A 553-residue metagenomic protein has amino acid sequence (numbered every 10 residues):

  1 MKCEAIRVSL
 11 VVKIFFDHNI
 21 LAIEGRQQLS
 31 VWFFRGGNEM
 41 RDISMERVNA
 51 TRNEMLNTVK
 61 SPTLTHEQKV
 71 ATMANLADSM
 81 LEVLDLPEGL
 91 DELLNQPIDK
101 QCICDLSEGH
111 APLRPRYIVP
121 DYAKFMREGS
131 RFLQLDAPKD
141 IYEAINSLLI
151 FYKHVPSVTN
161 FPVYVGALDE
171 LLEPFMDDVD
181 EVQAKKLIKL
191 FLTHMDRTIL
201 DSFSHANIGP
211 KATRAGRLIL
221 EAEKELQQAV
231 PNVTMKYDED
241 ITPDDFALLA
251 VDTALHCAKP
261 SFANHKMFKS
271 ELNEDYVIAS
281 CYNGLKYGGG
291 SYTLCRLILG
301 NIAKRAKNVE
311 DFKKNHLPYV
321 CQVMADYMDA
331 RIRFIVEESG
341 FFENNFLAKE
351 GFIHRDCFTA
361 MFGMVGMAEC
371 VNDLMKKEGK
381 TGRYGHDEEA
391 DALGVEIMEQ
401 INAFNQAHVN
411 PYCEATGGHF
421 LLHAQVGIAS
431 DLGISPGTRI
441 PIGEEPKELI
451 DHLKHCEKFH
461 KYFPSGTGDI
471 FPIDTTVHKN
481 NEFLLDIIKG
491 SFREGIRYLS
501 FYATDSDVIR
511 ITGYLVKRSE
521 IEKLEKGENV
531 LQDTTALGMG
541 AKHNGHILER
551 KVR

Functional and structural regions predicted by a protein language model:
D17-N19: Intrinsic-disorder-associated, low-complexity terminal segments enriched in Asp/Asn/His/Tyr and depleted of Lys/Arg
R41-D356, K377, R383-D387, Q400-R553: Conserved catalytic cores of very large enzyme subunits
H354-C370: Conserved phosphate/anionic-ligand binding catalytic regions in large, soluble enzymes, centered on
E369-K377: Well-ordered alpha-helical scaffold segments within catalytic/enzyme domains
